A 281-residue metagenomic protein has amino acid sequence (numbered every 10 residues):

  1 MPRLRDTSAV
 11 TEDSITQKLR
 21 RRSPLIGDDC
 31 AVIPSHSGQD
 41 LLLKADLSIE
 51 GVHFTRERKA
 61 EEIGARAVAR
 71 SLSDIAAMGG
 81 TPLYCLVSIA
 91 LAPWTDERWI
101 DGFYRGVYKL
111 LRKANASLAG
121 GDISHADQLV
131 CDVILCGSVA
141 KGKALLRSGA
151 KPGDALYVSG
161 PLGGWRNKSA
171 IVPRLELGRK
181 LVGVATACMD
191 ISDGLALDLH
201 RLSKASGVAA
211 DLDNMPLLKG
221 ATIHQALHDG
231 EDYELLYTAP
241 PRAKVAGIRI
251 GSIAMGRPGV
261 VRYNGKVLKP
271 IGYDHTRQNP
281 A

Functional and structural regions predicted by a protein language model:
M1-A281: Helix-biased detector of long, well-ordered alpha-helical tracts
